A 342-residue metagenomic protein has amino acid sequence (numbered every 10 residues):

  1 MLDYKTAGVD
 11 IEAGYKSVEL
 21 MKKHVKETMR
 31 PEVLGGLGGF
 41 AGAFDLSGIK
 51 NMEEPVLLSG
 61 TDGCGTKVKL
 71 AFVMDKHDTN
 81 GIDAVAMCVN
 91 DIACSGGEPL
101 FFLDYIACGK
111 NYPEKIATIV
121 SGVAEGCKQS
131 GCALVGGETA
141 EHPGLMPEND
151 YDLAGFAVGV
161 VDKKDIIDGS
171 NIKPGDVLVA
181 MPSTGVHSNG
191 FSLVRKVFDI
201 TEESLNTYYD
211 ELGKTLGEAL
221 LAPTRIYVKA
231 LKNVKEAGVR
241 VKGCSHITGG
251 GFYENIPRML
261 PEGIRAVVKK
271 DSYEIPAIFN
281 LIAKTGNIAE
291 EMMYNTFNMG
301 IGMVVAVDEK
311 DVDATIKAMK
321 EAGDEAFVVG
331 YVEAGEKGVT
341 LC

Functional and structural regions predicted by a protein language model:
M1-L34: N-terminal amphipathic/basic leader segments beginning at the initiator methionine
L2-A7, K115-A133, M146-Y151, L205 (+2 more regions): Glycine-/charge-enriched secondary-structure boundary and capping motifs
D10, D62, G175, H246 (+1 more regions): Residue-level signature of catalytic and energy-coupling elements of molecular machines, predominantly ATP/GTP-dependent
S17, M21, A43, C88-V89 (+5 more regions): Buried hydrophobic packing segments
V18, A117-V120, F191: Hydrophobic face of alpha-helices
K23, M29-T184: Glycine-rich phosphate/pyrophosphate-binding loop regions near the starts of catalytic domains
P174-E218: Acidic, glycine-rich loop-and-beta core segments that form the ion-binding/anion-interacting portion of active sites
